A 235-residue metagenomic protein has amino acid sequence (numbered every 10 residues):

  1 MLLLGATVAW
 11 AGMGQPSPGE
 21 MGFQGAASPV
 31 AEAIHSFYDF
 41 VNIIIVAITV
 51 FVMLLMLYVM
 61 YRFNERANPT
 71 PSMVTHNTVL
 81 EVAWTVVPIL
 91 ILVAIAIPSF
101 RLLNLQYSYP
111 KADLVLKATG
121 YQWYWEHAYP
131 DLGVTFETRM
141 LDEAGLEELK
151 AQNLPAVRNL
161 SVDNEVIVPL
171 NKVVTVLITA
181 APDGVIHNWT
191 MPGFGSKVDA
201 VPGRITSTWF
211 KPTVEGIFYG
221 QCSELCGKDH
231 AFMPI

Functional and structural regions predicted by a protein language model:
M1-G12: N-terminal secretory/membrane targeting signals
G12-F40, M60-I235: Non-transmembrane, membrane-proximal soluble domains of secreted or membrane proteins
I45: Active-site-proximal cofactor/substrate-binding loop regions of enzyme domains
T49-F63: Alpha-helical transmembrane segments
